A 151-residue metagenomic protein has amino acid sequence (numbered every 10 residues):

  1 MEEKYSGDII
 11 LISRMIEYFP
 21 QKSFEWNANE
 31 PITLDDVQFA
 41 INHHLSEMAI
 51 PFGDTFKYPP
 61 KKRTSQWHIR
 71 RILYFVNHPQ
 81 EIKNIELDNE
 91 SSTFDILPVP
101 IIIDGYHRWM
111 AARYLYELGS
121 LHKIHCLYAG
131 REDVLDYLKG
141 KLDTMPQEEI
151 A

Functional and structural regions predicted by a protein language model:
M1, E148-A151: Short intrinsically disordered terminal tails
M1-I32: N-terminal extension/subdomain marker
Y5-D8, E30, K62-S65, L127 (+1 more regions): Intrinsic-disorder-associated interaction segments
D8, I12, L34-V37, I69 (+1 more regions): Short amphipathic alpha-helical segments that mediate assembly, nucleic-acid/protein binding, or membrane association
I16, Q38-I41, L73, K139-L142 (+1 more regions): Residue-level detector of alpha-helical secondary structure
V37-I101, R113-Y114: Short alpha-helix boundary/capping and kink motifs at helix termini
I82-E149: A short, basic-hydrophobic beta/loop patch
